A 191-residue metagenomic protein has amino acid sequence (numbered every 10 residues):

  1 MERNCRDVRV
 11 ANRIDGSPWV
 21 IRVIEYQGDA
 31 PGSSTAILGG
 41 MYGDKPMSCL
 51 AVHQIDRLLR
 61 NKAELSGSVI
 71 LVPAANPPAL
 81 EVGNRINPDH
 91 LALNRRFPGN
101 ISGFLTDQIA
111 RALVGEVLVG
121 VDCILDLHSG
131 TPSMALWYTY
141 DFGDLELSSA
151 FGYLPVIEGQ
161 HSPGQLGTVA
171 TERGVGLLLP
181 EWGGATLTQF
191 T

Functional and structural regions predicted by a protein language model:
M1-T191: Structured catalytic-domain cores with a bias toward divalent-metal coordination
